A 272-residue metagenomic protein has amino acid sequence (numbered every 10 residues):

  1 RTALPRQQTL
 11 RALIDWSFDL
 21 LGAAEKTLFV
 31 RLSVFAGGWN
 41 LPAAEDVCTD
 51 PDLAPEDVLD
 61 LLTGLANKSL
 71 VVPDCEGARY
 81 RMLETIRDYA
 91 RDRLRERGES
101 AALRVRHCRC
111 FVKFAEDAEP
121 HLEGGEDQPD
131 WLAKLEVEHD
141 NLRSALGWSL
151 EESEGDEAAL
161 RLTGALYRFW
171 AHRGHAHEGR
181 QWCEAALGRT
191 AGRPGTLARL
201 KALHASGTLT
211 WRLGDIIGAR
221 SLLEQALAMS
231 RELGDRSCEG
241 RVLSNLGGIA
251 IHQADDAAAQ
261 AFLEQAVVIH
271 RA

Functional and structural regions predicted by a protein language model:
T2-Q7, R11, L53-E56, A78-R79 (+3 more regions): Intrinsically disordered, charged and Pro/Gly-enriched terminal/linker segments that flank large helical-solenoid
R11-R109, S153-Y167: C-terminal boundary/linker of central alpha/beta nucleotide-binding cores
L28-L32, R93, A118-H121, Q128-L203 (+1 more regions): Short, well-ordered secondary-structure microsegments that present a prominent hydrophobic/aromatic side chain
V58, L62, R104, W131 (+5 more regions): Hydrophobic packing residues in well-ordered alpha-helices of helical domains and bundles
C110-K113, S144, E151, A165 (+5 more regions): The canonical alpha-helical register within tetratricopeptide repeats
L142-A145, G179, C183-A186, A219-A226 (+3 more regions): Tetratricopeptide repeat
E152-E154, G192-G195, A228-R236, H252-Q253 (+1 more regions): Short coil/turn linkers that connect adjacent helices within long alpha-helical scaffolds, especially alpha-solenoid
R161-R173, A198-A219, C238-D255, A266-V268: Tandem amphipathic alpha-helical repeat scaffolds
